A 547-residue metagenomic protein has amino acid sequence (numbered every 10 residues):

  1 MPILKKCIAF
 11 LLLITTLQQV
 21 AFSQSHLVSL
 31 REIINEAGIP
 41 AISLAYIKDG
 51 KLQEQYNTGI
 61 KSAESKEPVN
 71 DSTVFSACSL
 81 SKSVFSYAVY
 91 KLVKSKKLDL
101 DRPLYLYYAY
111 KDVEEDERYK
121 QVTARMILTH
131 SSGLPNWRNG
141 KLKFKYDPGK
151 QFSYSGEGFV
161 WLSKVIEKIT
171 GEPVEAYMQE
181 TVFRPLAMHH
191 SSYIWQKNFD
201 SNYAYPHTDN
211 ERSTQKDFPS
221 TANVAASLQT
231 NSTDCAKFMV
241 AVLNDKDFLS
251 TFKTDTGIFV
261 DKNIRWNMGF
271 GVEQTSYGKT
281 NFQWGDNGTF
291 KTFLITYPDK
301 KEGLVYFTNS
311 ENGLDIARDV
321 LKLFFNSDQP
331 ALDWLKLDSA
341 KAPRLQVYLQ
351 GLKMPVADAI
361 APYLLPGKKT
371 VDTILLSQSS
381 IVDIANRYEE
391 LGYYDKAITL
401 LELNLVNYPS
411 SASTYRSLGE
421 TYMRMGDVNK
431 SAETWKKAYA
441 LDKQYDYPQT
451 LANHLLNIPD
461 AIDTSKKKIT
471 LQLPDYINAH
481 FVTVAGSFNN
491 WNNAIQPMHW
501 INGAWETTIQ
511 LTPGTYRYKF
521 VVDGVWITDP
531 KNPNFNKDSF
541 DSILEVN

Functional and structural regions predicted by a protein language model:
I3-L12, Q18-F75, K91-D99, T129 (+3 more regions): N-terminal leader/targeting segments and the immediately adjacent pre-domain N-terminus
S23, S76-L80, L92-P135, I169-E211: Active-site helix/loop module of the DD-peptidase/beta-lactamase fold, centered on the serine-lysine SxxK catalytic
Q24-N57, E167-E172, A176-E180, R184 (+3 more regions): Catalytic loop of the DD-peptidase/beta-lactamase superfamily, centered on the K-T-G motif and neighboring
I33-S43, E64-M126, F144-E157, N223-A226 (+1 more regions): Short active-site loop at a secondary-structure junction that contains or immediately precedes the catalytic residue(s)
L44-Y46, G50-K51, S76-D99, P103 (+4 more regions): Alpha-helical scaffold elements that line and support the substrate/ligand-binding pocket of soluble hydrolases
V74, T129-N202, K216, T221-A236: Catalytic-site signature segments of enzymes, centered on catalytic residues
D460-T515, V521-N547: Aromatic-rich carbohydrate-binding modules that target alpha-glucans
